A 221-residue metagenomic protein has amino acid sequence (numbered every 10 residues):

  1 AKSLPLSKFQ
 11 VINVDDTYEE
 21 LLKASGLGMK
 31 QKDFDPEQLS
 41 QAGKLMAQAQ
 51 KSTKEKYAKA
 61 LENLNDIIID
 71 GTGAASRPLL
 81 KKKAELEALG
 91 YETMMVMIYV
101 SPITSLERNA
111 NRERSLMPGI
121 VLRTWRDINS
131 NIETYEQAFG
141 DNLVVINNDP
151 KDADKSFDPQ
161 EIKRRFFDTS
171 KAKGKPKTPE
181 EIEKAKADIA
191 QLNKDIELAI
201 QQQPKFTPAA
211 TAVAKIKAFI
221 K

Functional and structural regions predicted by a protein language model:
A1-N65, R77: Conserved substrate/cofactor phosphate-moiety recognition/catalytic segment in nucleotide-dependent phosphotransferases
S7, L89, A138-F139: Short, structured coil segments at secondary-structure junctions
F9-V11, M95, N142-V145: Conserved beta-strand scaffold positions in the cores of enzyme catalytic domains, especially in NTP/NDP-utilizing
D16-E19, A75, Y99-T104, P150-A153: Conserved nucleotide-binding/hydrolysis micro-motifs of P-loop NTPases
A49-E62, S76-K81, P118-Q137: PAPS-dependent sulfotransferase catalytic domain
L61-I68, E87-E92, R114: Short, surface-exposed connector motifs at secondary-structure boundaries
D70, A74, E87-R108: Conserved phosphate-donor/acceptor-positioning beta-strand/loop module used by diverse small-molecule
I103-K221: Conserved GTP-binding G-domain of TRAFAC-class P-loop NTPases and closely related GTPase folds
